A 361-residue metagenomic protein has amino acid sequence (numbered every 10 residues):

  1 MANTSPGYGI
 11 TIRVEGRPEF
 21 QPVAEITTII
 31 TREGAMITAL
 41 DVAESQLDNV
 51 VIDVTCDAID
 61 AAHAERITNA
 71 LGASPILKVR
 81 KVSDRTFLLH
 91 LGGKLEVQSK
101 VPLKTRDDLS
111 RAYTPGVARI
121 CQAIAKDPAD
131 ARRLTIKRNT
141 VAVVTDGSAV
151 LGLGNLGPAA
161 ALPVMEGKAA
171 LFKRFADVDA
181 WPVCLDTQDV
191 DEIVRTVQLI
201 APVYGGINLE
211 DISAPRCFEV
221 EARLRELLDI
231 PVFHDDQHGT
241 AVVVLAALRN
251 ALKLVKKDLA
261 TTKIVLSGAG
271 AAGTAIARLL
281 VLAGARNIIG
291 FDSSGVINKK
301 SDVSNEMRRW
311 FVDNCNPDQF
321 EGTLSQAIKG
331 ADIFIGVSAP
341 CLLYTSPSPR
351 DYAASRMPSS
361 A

Functional and structural regions predicted by a protein language model:
M1-L91: A conserved regulatory-domain signal marking ACT and ACT-like small-molecule sensing domains and adjacent regulatory
V79-T262: Glycine/serine-rich phosphate-binding loop and adjoining beta1-alpha1 elements at the start of nucleotide-handling
A159-A169, V243-A327: Glycine-rich phosphate/diphosphate-binding loop of Rossmann-like nucleotide-binding domains
E210, G336-V337: Short, well-ordered coil/turn residues at beta-beta hairpins and beta-strand->alpha-helix junctions within
S325, V337-S338: Phosphate/diphosphate-binding loops
A331: An anion/phosphate-binding loop that grips the pyrophosphate of nucleotide cofactors and donors
Y344-D351: Conserved small/polar residues in nucleotide/adenosyl-binding loops
S355-A361: Hydrophobic alpha-helical segments, chiefly the membrane-spanning helices and signal/signal-anchor peptides
